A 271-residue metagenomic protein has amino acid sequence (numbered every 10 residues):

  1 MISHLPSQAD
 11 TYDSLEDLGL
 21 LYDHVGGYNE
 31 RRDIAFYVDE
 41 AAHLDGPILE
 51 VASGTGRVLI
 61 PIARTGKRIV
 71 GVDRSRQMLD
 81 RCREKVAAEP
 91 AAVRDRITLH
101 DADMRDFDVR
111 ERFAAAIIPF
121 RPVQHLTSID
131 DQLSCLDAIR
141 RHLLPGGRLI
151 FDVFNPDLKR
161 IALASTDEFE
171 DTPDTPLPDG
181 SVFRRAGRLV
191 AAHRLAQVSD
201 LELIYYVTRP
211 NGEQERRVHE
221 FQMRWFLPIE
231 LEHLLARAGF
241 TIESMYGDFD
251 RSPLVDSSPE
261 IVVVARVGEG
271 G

Functional and structural regions predicted by a protein language model:
M1-G46: Conserved class I S-adenosyl-L-methionine
A52-G54: Class I SAM-dependent methyltransferase "Motif I" SAM/SAH-binding loop
R57: Conserved SAM/SAH-binding loop-helix junction of Class I S-adenosyl-L-methionine-dependent methyltransferases
I60-D106: Class I SAM-dependent methyltransferase SAM/SAH-binding core
R105-A115: A short acidic, Gly/Pro-enriched loop at the edge of an enzyme's catalytic core that lines a small-molecule cofactor
L133-P145: A short glycine-rich, Lys/Arg-flanked "PGG" loop and its adjoining helix->strand segment in the class I
I150-E232: SAM-dependent methyltransferase
Q222-G271: C-terminal lobe and adjacent flexible extensions of AdoMet/dcAdoMet transferase-like proteins
